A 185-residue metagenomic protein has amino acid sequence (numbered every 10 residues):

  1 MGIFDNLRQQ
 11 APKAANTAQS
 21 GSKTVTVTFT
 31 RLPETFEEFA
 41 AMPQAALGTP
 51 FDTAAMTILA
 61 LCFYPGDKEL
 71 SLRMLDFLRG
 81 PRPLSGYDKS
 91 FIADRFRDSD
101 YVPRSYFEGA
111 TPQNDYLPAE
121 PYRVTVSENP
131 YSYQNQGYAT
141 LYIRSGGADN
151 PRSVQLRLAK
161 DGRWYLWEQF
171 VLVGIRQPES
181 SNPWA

Functional and structural regions predicted by a protein language model:
G2, D149-W184: Short beta-strand edge/turn micro-motifs at domain boundaries
G2-T26: Glycine- and small hydrophobic-rich membrane-insertion segments that are intrinsically disordered in solution
Q9-Q10, Q19, R31, E37 (+6 more regions): Residue-identity detector for glutamine
Q19-E108: Core segments of small alpha/beta cavity-forming domains
K23-V25, T53, P118-Y122, G137-A139 (+1 more regions): Generic structural motif recognizing short loop/turn segments at the entrances and edges of beta-strands
M56-C62, R123-T125, T140-Y142, P151-Q155 (+1 more regions): Ordered hydrophobic segments in well-structured contexts
Y64, N129, G146, A159-D161: Generic structural motif
K89-D149: Surface-exposed, charged secondary-structure patches
